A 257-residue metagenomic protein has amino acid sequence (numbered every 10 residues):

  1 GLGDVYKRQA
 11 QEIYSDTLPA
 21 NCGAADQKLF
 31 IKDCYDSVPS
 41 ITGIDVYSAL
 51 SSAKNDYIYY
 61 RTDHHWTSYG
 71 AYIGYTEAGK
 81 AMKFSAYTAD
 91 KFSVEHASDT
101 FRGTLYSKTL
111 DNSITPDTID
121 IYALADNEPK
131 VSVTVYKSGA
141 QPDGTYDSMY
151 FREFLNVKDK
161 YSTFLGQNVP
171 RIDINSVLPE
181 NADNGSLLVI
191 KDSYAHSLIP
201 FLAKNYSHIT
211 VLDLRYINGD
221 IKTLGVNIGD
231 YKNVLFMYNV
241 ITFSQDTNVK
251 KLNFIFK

Functional and structural regions predicted by a protein language model:
L2-Y6: Short, small-residue-biased leader/transition segments that mark boundaries at the very start of proteins
A10-D16, S52-K54, S197-L198, F243-D246: Short catalytic/ligand-binding loop motif for oxyanion handling, primarily in non-cytosolic enzymes, centered on
Q11-D45: Substrate-gating cap/lid alpha-helix
D16-N21, I58-W66, S186-L188: Second-shell loop/turn segments in exported
L29-D33, Y69-I73, E77, Y150 (+2 more regions): Extracytoplasmic/secreted proteins, especially bacterial periplasmic and envelope-associated proteins
Y59-A89: Histidine-centered active-site loop/cap adjacent to the catalytic His in serine esterases/O-acetyl transfer systems
A81-A182: Secreted/periplasmic serine-hydrolase-like ester/acetyl group-modifying domain
D183-V240, D246, K251-K257: C-terminal soluble interaction/assembly domains
